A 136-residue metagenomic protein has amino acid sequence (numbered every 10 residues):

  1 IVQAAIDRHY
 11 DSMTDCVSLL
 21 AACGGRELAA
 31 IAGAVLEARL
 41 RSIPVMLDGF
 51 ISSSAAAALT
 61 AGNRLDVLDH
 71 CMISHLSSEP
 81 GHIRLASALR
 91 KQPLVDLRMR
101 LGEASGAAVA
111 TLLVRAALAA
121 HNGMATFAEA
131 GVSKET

Functional and structural regions predicted by a protein language model:
I1-T136: N-terminal loops that bind phosphate or other acidic moieties and the adjacent beta-alpha structural core
